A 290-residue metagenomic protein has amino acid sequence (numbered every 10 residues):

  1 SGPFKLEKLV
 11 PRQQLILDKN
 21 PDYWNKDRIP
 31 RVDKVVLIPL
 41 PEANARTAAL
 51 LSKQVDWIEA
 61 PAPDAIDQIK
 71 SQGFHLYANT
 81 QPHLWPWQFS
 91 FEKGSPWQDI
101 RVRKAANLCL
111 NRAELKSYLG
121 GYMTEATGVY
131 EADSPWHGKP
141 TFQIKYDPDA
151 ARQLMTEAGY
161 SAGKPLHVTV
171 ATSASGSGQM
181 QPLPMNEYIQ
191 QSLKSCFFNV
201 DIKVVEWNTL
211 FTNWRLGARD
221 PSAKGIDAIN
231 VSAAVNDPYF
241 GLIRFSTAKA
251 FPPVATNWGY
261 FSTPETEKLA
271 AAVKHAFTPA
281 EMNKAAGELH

Functional and structural regions predicted by a protein language model:
S1-P30, K34-V36, E42-N44, D149 (+1 more regions): Gly/Pro-rich hinge or "lid" segments in bacterial periplasmic/extracellular proteins
P3-F4, K93, G121-A158, A174-M185: Structural transition elements
P11-R12, A43, T156-V235, R244 (+2 more regions): Ligand/substrate-recognition segments at binding pockets and active sites
D18-D22, Q81-A105, C109: A bilobed periplasmic-binding-protein/Venus flytrap-type ligand-binding module shared by bacterial periplasmic
D22-Q68, N199: Ligand-site clamp/hinge motif
I66-A78, P221-I226, P238-A255: Ligand-binding "clamshell"
K104, L108, K116, S195 (+2 more regions): Extracytoplasmic/peripheral linker and loop segments enriched in polar/acidic and small residues with frequent Thr/Pro
